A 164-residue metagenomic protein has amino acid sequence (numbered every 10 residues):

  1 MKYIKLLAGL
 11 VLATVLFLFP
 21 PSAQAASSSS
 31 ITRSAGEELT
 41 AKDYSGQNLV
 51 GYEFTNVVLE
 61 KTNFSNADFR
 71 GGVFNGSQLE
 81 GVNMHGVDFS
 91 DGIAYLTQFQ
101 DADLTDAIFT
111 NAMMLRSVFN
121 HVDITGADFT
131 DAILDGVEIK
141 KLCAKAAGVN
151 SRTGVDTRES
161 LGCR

Functional and structural regions predicted by a protein language model:
K2-A8, A13-T14, P21-R164: Tandem repeat scaffolds
